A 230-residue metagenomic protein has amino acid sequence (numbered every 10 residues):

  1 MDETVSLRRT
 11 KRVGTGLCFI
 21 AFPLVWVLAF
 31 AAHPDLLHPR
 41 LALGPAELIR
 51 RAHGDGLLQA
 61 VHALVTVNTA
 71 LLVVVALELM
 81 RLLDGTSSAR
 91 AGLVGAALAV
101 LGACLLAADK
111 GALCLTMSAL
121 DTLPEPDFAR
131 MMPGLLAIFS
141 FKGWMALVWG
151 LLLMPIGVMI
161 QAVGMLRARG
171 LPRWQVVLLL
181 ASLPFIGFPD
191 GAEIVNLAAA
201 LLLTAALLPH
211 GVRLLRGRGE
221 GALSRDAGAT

Functional and structural regions predicted by a protein language model:
D2-T230: Hydrophobic, aromatic-enriched alpha-helical segments typical of multi-pass transmembrane helices
